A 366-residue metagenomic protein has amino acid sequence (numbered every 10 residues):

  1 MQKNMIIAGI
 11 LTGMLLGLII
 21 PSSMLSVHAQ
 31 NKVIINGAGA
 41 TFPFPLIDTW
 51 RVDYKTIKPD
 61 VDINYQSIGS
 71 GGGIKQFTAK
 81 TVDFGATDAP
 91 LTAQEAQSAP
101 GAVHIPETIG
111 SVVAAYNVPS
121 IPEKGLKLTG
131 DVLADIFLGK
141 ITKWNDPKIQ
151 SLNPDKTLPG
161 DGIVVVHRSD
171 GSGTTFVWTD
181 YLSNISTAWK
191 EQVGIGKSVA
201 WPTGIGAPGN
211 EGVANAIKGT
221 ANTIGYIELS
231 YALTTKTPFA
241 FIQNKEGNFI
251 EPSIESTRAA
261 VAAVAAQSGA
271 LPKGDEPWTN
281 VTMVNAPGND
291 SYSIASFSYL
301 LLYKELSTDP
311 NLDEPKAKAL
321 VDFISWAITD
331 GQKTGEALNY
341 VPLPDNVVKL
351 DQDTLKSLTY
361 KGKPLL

Functional and structural regions predicted by a protein language model:
M1-I34, L366: Short, low-complexity disordered leader/linker segments with a strong preference for bacterial N-terminal type II
L25-L366: Flexible loop/hinge segments at secondary-structure junctions
